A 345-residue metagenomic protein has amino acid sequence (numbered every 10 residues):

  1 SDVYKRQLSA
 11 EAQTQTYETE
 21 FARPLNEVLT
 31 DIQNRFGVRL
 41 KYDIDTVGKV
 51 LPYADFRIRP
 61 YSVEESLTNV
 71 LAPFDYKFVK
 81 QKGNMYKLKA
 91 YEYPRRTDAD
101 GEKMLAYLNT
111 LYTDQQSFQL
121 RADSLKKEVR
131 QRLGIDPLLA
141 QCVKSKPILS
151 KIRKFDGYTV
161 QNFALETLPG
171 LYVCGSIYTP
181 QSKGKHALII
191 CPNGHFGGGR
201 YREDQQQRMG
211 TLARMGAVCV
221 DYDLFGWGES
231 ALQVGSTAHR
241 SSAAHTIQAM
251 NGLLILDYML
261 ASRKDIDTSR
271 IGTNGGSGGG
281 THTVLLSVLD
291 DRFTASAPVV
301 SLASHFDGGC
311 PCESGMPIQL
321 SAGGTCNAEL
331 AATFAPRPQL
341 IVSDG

Functional and structural regions predicted by a protein language model:
S1-Y4: Short, small-residue-biased leader/transition segments that mark boundaries at the very start of proteins
L8-Y93: N-terminal export/assembly leaders
D100-I177: Non-catalytic accessory segments flanking enzyme active sites
I152-D204, R208: Glycine-rich active-site/cofactor-binding loop and its immediate structural neighborhood
G184, I189-S262, T268, L302-P311: Cap/lid segment of the alpha/beta-hydrolase catalytic domain
A231-Q233, G280-L320: Hydrolase active-site cap/lid region
D265-S277: Alpha/beta-hydrolase fold nucleophile elbow
D307-G345: The feature captures the conserved acid-bearing segment of alpha/beta-hydrolase catalytic domains
